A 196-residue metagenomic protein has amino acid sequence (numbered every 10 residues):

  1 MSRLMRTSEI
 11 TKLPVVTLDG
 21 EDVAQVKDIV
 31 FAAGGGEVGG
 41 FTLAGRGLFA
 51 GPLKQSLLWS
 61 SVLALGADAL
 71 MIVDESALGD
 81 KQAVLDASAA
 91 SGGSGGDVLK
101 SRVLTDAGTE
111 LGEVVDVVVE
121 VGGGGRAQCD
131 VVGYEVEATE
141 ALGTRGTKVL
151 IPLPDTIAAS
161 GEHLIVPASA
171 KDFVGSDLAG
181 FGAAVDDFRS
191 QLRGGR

Functional and structural regions predicted by a protein language model:
M1-R196: Peripheral interaction segments used for macromolecular assembly
